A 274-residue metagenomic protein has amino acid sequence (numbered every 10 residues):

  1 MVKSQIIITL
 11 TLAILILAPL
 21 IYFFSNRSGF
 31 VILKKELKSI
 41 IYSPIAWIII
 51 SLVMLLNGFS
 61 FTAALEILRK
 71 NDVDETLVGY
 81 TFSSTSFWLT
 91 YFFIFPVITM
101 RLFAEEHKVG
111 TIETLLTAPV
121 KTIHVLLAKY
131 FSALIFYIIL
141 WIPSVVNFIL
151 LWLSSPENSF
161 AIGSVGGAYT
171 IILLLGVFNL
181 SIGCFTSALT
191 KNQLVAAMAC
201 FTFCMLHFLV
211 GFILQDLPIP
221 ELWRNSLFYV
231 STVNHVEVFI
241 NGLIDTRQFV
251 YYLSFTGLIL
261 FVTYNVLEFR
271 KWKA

Functional and structural regions predicted by a protein language model:
M1-I94, R101, R247-A274: Hydrophobic alpha-helical transmembrane segments
T9-T11, F59-T62, V78-S86, T90 (+3 more regions): Secretory targeting signals
F30, V73-D74, P96-L116, Y130: Transmembrane helix boundary and interhelical loop/hinge segments in multi-pass membrane proteins
V31, K35-S39, E113-T117, F228: Short amphipathic alpha-helical coupling elements at transmembrane boundaries
P44-G58, F136-L140, A199-Q215: Hydrophobic alpha-helical membrane-insertion segments
S60-A63, T190-F239: Transmembrane helix segments
P119-F131: Amphipathic cytosolic juxtamembrane alpha-helices at the membrane-cytosol interface of multi-pass membrane transporters
T232-S254: Membrane-interfacial helix-loop-helix junctions in multi-pass membrane proteins
